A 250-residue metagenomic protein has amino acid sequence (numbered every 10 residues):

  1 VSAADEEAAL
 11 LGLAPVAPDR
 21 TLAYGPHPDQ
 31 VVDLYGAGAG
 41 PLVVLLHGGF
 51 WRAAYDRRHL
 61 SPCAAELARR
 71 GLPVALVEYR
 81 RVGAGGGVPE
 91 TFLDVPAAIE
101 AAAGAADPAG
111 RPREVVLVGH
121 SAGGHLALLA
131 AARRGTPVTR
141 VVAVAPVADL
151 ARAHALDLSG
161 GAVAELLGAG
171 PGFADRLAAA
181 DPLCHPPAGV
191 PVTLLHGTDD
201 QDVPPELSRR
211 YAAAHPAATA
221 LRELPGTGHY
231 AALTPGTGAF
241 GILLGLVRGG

Functional and structural regions predicted by a protein language model:
V1-G38: N-terminal cap/lid segment of alpha/beta-hydrolase-fold proteins
G38-E66: Short, surface-exposed "cap/lid" segments of acyl-processing enzymes
A54-A64, A75-E114: Catalytic nucleophile-loop/oxyanion-hole region of alpha/beta-hydrolase and closely related hydrolase-like folds
L117-G119, V144, L195: Short beta-strand immediately N-terminal to the catalytic nucleophile in serine-hydrolase-like folds
G119-L129: Glycine-rich nucleophile elbow surrounding the catalytic serine of serine-hydrolase chemistry
L129-A174: Hydrolase active-site cap/lid region
A188, L194-H196, D200: Short beta-strand/loop motif that positions the catalytic acidic residue of the alpha/beta-hydrolase fold
E206-G250: C-terminal catalytic histidine-bearing segment of alpha/beta-hydrolase fold enzymes
